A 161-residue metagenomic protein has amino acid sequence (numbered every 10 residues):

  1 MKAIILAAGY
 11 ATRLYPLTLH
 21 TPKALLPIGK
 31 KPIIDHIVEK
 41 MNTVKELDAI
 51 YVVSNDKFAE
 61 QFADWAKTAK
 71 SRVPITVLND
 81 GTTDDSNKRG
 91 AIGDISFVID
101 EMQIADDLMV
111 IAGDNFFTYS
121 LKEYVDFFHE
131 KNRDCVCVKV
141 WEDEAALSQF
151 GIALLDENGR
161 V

Functional and structural regions predicted by a protein language model:
K2-I5, R13, P27, K31-I111 (+2 more regions): Conserved N-terminal catalytic core of the sugar/cofactor nucleotidyltransferase
T12, T18: Ser/Thr-centric signal marking residues that sit in or immediately flank functional binding/regulatory motifs
L19-K23: Short alpha-helical oligomerization interface
L25, V77, D134-V136: Conserved beta-strand scaffold positions in the cores of enzyme catalytic domains, especially in NTP/NDP-utilizing
T118-V161: Conserved core of the sugar-phosphate nucleotidyltransferase
